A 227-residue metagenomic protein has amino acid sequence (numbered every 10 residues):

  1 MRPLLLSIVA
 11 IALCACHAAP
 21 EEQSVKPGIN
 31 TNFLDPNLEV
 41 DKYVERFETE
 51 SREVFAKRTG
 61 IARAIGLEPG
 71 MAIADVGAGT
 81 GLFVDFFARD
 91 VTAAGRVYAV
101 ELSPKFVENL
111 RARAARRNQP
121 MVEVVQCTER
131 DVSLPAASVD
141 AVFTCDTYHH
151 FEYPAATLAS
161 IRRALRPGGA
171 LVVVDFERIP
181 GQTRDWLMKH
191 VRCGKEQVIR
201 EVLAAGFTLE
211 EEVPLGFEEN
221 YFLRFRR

Functional and structural regions predicted by a protein language model:
L13-A15: C-terminal motif of bacterial Sec signal peptides marking the signal peptidase cleavage site
H17-A74: Class I SAM-dependent transferase core
I73, V142-F143: Hydrophobic beta-strand segment of the Class I
A74, A78-D131: Class I SAM-dependent methyltransferase SAM/SAH-binding core
V132-A141: A short acidic, Gly/Pro-enriched loop at the edge of an enzyme's catalytic core that lines a small-molecule cofactor
A155-A170: A short glycine-rich, Lys/Arg-flanked "PGG" loop and its adjoining helix->strand segment in the class I
V172-Q197: Conserved class I S-adenosyl-L-methionine
E211-R227: Core SAM-dependent methyltransferase catalytic element
